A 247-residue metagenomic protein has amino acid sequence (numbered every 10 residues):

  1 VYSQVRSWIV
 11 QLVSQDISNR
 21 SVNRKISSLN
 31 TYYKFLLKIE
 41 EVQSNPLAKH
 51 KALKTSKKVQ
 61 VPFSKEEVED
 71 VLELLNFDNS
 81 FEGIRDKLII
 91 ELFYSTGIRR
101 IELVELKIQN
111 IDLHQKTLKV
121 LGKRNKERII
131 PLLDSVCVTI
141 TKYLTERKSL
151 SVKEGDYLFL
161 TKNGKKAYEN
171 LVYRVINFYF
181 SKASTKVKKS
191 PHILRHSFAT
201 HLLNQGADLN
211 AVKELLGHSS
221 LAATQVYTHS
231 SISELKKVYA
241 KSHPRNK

Functional and structural regions predicted by a protein language model:
V1-K247: Conserved catalytic core of the tyrosine transesterase superfamily
